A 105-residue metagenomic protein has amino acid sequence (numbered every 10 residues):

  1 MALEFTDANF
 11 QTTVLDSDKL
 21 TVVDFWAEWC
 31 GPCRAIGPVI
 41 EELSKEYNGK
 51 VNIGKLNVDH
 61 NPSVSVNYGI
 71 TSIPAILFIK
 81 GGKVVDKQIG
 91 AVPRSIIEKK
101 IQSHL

Functional and structural regions predicted by a protein language model:
M1, T6, W26, N52-G54: Conserved Rossmann-like nucleotide-binding pocket used by diverse enzymes that bind dinucleotide cofactors
L3-T21: A short beta-strand-turn-helix
D18-L20, G37-L56: Conserved helix-turn-beta segment immediately C-terminal to the redox Cys motif in thioredoxin-like folds
K19, F25-W29, S72: Short pre-active-site segment immediately N-terminal to redox-active cysteine/selenocysteine motifs in thiol-based
F25-V39: Conserved redox-active cysteine motifs that mediate thiol-disulfide chemistry, especially di-cysteine Cys-X(1-2)-Cys
V58-V66: Structural microenvironment flanking redox-active thiols in thiol-disulfide oxidoreductases
K80-L105: Non-catalytic, surface beta->alpha helical segment in thiol-disulfide oxidoreductase systems
